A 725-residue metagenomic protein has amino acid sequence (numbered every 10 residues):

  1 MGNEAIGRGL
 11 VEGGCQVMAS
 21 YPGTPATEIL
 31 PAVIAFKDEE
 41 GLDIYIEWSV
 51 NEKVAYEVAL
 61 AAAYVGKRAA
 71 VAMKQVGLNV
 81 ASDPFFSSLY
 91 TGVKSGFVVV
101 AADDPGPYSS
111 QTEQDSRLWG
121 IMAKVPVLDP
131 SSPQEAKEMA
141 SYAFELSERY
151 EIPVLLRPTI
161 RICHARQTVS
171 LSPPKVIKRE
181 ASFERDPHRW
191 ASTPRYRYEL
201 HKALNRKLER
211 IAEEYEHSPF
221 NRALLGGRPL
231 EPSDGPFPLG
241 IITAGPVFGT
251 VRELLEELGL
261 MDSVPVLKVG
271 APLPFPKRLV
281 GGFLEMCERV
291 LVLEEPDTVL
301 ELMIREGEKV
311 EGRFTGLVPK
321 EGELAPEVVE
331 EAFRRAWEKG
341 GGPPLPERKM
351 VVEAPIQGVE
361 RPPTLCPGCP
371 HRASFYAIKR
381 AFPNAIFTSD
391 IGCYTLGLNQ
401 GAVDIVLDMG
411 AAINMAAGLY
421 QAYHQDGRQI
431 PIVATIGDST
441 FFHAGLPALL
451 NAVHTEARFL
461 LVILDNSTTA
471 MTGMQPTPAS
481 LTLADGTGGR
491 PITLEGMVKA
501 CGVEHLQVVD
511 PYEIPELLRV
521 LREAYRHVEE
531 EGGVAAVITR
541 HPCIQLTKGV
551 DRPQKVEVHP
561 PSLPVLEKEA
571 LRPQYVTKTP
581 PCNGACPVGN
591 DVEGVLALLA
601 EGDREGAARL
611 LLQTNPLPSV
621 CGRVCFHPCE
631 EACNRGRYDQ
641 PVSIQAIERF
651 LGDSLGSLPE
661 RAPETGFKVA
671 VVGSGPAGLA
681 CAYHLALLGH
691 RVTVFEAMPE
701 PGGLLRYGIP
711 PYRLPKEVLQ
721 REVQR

Functional and structural regions predicted by a protein language model:
M1-N3, G7, G13, P130-L365 (+3 more regions): Flexible, low-complexity linker and terminal segments
M1-P133, R161, A223, E306-I430: Thiamine diphosphate
A19, V266, L461, H690-E696: Short beta-strand "acidic-cap" motif of Rossmann-like dinucleotide-binding folds
I29-A32, V58-L60, A81-F85, P107-Q114 (+17 more regions): Short acidic, glycine/serine/threonine-rich loops at helix termini
D104-P153, T159, E184-R195, E353 (+3 more regions): Conserved thiamine diphosphate
D297, R305, F314-G401, I405-I413 (+3 more regions): Ferredoxin-type iron-sulfur electron-transfer modules and their immediate structural context
T469, N590-G594, L599, P641 (+1 more regions): Beta1-alpha1 glycine-rich phosphate/pyrophosphate-binding loop at the start of Rossmann-like nucleotide-binding domains
